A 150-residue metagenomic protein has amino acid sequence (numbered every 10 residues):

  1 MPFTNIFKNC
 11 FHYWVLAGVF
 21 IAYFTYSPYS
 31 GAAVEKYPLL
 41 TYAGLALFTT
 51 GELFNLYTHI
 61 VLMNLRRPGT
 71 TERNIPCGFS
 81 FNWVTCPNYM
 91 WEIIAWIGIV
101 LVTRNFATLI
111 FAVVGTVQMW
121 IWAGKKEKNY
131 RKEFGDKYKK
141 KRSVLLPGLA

Functional and structural regions predicted by a protein language model:
M1-A43, T49: Eukaryotic endomembrane system proteins
G31-A150: Hydrophobic transmembrane alpha-helices
